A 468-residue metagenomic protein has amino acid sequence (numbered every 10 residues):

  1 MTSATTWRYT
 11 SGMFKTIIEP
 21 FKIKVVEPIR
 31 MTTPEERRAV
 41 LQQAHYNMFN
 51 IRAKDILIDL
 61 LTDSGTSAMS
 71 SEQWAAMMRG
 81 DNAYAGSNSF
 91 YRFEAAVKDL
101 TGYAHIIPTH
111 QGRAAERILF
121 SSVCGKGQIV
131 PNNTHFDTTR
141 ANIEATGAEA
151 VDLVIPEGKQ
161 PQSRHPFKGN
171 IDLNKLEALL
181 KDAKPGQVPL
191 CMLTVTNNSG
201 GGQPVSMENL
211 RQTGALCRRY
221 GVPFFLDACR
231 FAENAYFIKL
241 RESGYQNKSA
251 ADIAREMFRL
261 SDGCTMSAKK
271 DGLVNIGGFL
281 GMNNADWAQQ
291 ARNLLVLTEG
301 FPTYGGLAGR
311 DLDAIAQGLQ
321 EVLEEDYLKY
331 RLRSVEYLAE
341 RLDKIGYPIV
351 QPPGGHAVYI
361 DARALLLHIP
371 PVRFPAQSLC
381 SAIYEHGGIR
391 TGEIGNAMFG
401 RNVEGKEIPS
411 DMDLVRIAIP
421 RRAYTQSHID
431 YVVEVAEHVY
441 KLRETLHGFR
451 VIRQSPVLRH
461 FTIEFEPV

Functional and structural regions predicted by a protein language model:
W7-T10, F14-M48, R52, I56-S67 (+4 more regions): Conserved PLP-enzyme active-site core in the AAT-like
Y9-S11, V322, M398-V468: PLP-dependent enzyme catalytic core of the Aspartate aminotransferase-like
S71-M78, A362: A short, surface-exposed helix-loop junction/capping segment
I276, H356, D413-I417: Short amphipathic alpha-helical segments
M282-N283, I360-A362, I419-R421: Short beta-strand-to-loop capping motifs
A288-Q289, L367-P375, R422-Y431: Short, conserved charged micro-motifs
T303-S381, E385-D411, L446-V457: Conserved small-domain helix->loop->beta segment predominantly found in fold-type I
